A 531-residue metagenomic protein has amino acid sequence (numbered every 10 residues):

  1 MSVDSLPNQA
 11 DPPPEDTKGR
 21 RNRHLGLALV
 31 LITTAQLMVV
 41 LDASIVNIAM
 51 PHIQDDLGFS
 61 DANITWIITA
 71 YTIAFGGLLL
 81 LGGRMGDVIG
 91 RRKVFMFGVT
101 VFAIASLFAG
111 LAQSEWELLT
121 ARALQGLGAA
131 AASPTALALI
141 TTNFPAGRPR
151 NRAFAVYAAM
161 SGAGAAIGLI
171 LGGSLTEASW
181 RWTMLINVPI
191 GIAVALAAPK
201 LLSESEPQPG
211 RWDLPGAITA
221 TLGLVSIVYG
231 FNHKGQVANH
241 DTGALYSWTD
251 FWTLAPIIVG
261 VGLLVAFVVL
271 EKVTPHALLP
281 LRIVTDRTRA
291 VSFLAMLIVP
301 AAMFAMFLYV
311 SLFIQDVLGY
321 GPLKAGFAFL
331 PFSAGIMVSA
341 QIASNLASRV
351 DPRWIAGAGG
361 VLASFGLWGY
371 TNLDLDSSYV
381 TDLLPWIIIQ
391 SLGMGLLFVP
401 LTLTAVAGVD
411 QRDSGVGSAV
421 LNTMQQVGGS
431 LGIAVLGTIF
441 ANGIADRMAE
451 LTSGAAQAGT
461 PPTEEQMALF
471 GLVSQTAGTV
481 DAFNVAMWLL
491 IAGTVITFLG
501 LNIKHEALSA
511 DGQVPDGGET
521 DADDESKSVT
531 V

Functional and structural regions predicted by a protein language model:
M1-T34, A266-V269, H276, T288 (+1 more regions): Transmembrane-helix exit segments and adjacent C-terminal regions of multi-pass membrane proteins
S2-K200, A343, V350, T371: Transmembrane-helix bundle of Major Facilitator Superfamily
R23-A74, D241-V416, S528-V531: Transmembrane core module of solute transporters
L37, I73, L107-F108, A123 (+9 more regions): Hydrophobic residues within the alpha-helical transmembrane core of Major Facilitator Superfamily
M85, I89-V99, Q113-T120, A132-A155 (+4 more regions): C-terminal module of multi-pass small-molecule transporters
A163-A178, V225, Y229, V427-R447: A gly/Pro-rich, aromatic-decorated transmembrane alpha-helix motif that marks the paired, flexible gating helices
T176-A295, Y320, F483, M487 (+2 more regions): Hydrophobic transmembrane-helix bundles of small-molecule transporters
P207-R211, T242, H276-R282, A407 (+2 more regions): Short, Lys/Arg-enriched, Gly/Pro-containing loop segments at transmembrane-helix junctions of multi-pass membrane
